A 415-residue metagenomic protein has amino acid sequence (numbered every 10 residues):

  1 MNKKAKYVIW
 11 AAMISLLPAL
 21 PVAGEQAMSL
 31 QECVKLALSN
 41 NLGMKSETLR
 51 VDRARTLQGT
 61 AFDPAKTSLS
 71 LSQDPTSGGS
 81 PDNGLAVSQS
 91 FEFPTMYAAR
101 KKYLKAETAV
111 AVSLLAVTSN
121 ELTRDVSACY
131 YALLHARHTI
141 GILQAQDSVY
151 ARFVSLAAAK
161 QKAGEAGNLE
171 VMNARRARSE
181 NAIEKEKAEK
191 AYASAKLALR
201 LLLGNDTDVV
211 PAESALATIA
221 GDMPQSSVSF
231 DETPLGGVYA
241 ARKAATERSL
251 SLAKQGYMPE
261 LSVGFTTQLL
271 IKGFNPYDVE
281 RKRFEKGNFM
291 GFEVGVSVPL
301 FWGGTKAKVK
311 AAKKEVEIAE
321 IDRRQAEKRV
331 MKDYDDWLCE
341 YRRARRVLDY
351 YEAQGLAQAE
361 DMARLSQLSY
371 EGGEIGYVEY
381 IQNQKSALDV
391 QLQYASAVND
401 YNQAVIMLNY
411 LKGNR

Functional and structural regions predicted by a protein language model:
M1-Q31, L38, R415: Bacterial Sec-dependent N-terminal signal peptides
N2-K3, E121-P234, A244, E340 (+1 more regions): Periplasmic alpha-helical coiled-coil/stalk elements that build and connect Gram-negative outer-membrane
K3-K6, A23, V34, Q393-R415: Acidic, low-complexity, intrinsically disordered peripheral segments
Q31-N40, V171, N205-L270, N275: Amphipathic alpha-helical coiled-coil scaffold segments and their short linker/junction regions
K35-K45, D52-K66, L85-Y103, S113-N120 (+4 more regions): A glycine-/polar-enriched beta->alpha junction
S46-A61, T118, L122-G141, A159 (+5 more regions): Amphipathic alpha-helical coiled-coil segments
P64-Y103, L216-A220, G264-G304: Small/polar, glycine/serine/threonine/aspartate-rich low-complexity segments that form flexible
K102-K105, N168-A177, K310-K313, Y377-K385: Short, charged, amphipathic alpha-helical segments
